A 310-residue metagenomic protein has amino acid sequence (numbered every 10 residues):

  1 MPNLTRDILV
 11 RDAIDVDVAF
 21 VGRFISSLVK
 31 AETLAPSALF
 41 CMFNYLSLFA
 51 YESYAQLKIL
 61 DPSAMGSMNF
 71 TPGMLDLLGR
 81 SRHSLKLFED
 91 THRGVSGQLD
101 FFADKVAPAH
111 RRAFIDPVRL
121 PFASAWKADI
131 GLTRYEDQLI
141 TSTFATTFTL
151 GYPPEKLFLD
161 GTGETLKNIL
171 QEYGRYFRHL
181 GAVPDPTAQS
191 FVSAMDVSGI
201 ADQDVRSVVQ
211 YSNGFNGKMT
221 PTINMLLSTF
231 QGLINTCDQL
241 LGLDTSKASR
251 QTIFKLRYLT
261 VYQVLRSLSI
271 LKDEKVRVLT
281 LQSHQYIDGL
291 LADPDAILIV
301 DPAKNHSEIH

Functional and structural regions predicted by a protein language model:
M1-N305: Amphipathic alpha-helical interface segments
H306-H310: Long, charged low-complexity segments
